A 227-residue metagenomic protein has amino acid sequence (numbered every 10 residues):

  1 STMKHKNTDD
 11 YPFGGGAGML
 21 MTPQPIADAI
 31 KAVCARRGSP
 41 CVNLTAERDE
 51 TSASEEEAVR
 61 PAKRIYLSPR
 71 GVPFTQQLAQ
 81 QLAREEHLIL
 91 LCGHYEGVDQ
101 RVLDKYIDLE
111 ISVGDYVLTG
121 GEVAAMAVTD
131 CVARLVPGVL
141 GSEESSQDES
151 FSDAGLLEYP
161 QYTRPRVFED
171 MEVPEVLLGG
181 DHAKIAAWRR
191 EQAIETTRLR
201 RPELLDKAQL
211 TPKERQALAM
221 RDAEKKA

Functional and structural regions predicted by a protein language model:
S1, H94-G97: Short glycine-enriched loops at secondary-structure junctions
T2-H5, D9, F13-D28, C34: A short aromatic-anchored loop/beta-hairpin motif
T8, F13, F74, L82 (+5 more regions): Short clusters of hydrophobic/aromatic residues that line enzyme substrate/ligand-binding pockets
G16, G93, D181: Conserved RecA-like P-loop NTPase ATPase core
T22-R48, A53-I89, H94, P137: S-adenosyl-L-methionine/SAH cofactor-binding core of RNA-modifying enzymes
V98, V102-Q147, F151: Structured adenosyl-cofactor binding patch, chiefly the S-adenosyl-L-methionine
G155-A208: Long, charged alpha-helical interface segments
Q209-A227: Short, amphipathic C-terminal "tail helix"
